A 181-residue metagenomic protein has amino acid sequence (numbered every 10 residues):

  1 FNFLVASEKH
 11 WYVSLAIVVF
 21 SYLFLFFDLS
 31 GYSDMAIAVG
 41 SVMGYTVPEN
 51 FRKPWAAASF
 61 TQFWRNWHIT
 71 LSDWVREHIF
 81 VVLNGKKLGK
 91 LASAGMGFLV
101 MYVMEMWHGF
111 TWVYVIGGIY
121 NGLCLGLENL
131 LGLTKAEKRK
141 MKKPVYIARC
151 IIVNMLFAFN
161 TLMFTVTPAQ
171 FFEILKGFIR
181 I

Functional and structural regions predicted by a protein language model:
F1-I181: Membrane-embedded transmembrane alpha-helical bundles that form the catalytic cores of multi-pass lipid-modifying
